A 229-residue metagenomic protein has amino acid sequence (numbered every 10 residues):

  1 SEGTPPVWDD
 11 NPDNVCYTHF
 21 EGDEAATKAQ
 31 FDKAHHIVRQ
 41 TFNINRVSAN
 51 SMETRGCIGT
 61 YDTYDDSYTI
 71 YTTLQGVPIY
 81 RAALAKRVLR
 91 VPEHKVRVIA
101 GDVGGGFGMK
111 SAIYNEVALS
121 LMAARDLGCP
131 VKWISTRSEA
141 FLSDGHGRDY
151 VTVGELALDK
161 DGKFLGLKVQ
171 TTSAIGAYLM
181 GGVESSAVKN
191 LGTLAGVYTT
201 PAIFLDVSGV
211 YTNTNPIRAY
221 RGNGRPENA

Functional and structural regions predicted by a protein language model:
S1-A229: Structural alpha/beta core scaffold segments of enzyme domains
